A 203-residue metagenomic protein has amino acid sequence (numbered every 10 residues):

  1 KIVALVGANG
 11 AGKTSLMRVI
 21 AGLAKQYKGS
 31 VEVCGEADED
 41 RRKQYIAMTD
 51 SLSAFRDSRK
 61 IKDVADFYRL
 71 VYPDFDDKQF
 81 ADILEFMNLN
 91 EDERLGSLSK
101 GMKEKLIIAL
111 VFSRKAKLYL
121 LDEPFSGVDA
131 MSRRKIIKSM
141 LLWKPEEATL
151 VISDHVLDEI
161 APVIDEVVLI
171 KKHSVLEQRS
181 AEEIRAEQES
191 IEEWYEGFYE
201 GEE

Functional and structural regions predicted by a protein language model:
V6-A8: The feature captures the beta-strand-to-loop junction immediately N-terminal to the Walker
A21: Helix-to-loop junction immediately C-terminal to a conserved catalytic motif
G29-R42: Conserved ABC transporter NBD signature motif
S51-K100, L106: ABC-family P-loop ATPase nucleotide-binding domains
Y119-E123: Catalytic Walker B motif of ABC-type/P-loop ATPase nucleotide-binding domains
A130-S132: Helix N-cap at the start of a conserved alpha-helix in ABC-type nucleotide-binding domains
S153-H155: H-loop/switch region of ABC-family ATPase nucleotide-binding domains
